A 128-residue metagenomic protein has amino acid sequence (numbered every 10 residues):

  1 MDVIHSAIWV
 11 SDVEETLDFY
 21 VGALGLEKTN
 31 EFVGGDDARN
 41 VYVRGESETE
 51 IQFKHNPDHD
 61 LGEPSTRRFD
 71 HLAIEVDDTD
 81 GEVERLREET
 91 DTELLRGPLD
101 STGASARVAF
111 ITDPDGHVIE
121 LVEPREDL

Functional and structural regions predicted by a protein language model:
M1-L17, F69-L72, R125-L128: N-terminal beta-strand motif that seeds the catalytic metal site of vicinal oxygen chelate
A7, E27-A38, R96-S101, E123-L128: Conserved catalytic-core motifs of GNAT/GCN5-like acyltransferases
I8-T49: Core segments of cupin and vicinal oxygen chelate
V13, L72-V118: Vicinal oxygen chelate
V43-S47, A109-P114, P124: Active-site beta-strand termini and strand-to-loop segments that position acidic
E46-E50, D58, E75-G81: Short, charged/polar surface micro-motifs in flexible loops or helix N-caps
I51-K54, F110, E120: Conserved beta-strand in the GNAT
K54-H59, P124-D127: Acetyl-CoA-dependent GNAT
